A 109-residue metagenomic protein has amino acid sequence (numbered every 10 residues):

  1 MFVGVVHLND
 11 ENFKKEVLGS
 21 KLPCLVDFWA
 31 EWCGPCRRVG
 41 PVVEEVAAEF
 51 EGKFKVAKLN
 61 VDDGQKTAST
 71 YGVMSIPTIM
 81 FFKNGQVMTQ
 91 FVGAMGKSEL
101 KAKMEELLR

Functional and structural regions predicted by a protein language model:
M1-K55, D62-R109: Proteins that catalyze or organize thiol-disulfide redox chemistry and the adjacent proteostasis machinery handling
